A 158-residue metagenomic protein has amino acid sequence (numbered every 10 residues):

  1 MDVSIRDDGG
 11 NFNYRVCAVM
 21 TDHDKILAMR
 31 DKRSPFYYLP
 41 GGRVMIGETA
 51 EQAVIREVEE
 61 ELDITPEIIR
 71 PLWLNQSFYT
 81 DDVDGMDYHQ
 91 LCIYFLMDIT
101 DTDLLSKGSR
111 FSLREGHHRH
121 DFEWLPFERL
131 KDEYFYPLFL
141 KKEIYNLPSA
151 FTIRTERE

Functional and structural regions predicted by a protein language model:
M1-D8, D81-G85, R110-S112: Short, P/G- and charge-enriched loop/turn segments at secondary-structure junctions
M1-V19, H23: Acidic, metal-coordinating catalytic segment for phosphate/diphosphate chemistry, firing primarily on the Nudix
D8-F12, G85-L91, R114-R119: A generic structural micro-feature
D22-E60: Conserved Nudix-box catalytic region and its N-terminal flanking loop in Nudix hydrolases and closely related
D24-I26, S34, M45, L74-Y79 (+1 more regions): Short, charged/polar surface micro-motifs in flexible loops or helix N-caps
P35-Y37, D103-E158: Nudix hydrolase/Nudix homology domain
T65-L74: A short coil-to-beta-strand element that immediately follows conserved catalytic motifs
Y79-K107, E143: Active-site-adjacent beta-strand/loop module that shapes the phosphate/pyrophosphate-binding cleft
